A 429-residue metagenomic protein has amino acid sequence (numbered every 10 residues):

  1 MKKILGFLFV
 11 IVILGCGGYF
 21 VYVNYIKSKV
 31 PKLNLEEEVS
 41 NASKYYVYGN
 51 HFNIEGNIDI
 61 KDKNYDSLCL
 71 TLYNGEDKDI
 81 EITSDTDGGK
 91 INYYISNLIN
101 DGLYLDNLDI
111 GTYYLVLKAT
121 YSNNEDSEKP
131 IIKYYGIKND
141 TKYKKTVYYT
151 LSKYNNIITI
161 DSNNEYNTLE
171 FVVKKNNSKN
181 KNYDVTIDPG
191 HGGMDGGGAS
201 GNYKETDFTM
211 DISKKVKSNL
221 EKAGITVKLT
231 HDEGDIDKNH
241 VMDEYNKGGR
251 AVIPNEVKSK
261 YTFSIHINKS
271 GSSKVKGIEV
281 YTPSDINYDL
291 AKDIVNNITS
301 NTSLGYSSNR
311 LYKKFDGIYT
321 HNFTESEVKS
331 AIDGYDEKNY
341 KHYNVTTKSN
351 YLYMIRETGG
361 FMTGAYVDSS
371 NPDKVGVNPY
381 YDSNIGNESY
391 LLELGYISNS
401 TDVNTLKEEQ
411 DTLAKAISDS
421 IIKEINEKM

Functional and structural regions predicted by a protein language model:
M1-I13: N-terminal Sec-pathway targeting helices
G15-N24, E424, K428: Short hydrophobic alpha-helical membrane-anchoring segments
G18-K175: Basic, ligand-binding patches in group-transfer machinery, especially extracytoplasmic/periplasmic segments
F52-I58, L68-L72, I82, I91-I95 (+12 more regions): Hydrophobic beta-strand residues in large extracellular and virion-surface proteins
T168-V185, P189: Boundary/activation segment at the start of structured domains
N182-N202: Short glycine-rich His-centered loop
D195-E205, E388, N399-T401: Cell-wall polysaccharide-cleaving catalytic domain and substrate-binding groove, primarily in peptidoglycan/chitin
M210-M429: Active-site-proximal helix/loop segments of hydrolytic enzymes
